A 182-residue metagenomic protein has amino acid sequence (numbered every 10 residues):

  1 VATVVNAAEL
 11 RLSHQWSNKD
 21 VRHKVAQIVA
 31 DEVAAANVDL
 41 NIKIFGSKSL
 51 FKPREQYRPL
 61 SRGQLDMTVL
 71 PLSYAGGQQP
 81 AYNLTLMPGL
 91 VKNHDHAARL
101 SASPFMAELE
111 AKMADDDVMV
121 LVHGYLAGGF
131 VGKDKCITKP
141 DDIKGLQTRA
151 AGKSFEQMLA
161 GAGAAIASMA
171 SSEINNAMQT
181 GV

Functional and structural regions predicted by a protein language model:
T3-A7: Sec/Tat signal peptide C-region and signal peptidase I cleavage site
E9, D39-K43: Ser/Thr- (and often Asn-) enriched beta-sheet segments in non-cytosolic proteins
R11-I28, S47-K52: Extracytoplasmic "Venus flytrap"
H14, I44-G46, P71, A170: Residue-level recognition of beta-strand->loop/alpha-helix junctions
A30-D31, D39, S61, D66 (+3 more regions): Contiguous mixed-secondary-structure segments that line small-molecule binding/active-site clefts of soluble domains
P53-Y57, I174-A177: Short, hydrophobic alpha-helical packing/hinge segments within bilobed ligand-binding/sensory domains
Q179-G181: Accessory recognition modules or surfaces
